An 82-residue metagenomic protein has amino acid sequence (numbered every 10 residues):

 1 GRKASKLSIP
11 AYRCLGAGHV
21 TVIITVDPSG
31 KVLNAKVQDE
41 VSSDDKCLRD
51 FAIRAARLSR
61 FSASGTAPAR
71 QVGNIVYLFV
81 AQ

Functional and structural regions predicted by a protein language model:
G1-K3, P68-A69, A81-Q82: Intrinsically disordered terminal and processing segments
G1-K6, N34-V37: A structural signal for short, hydrophobic beta-strand segments that form beta-sheets in beta-rich/all-beta domains
S5, G18, G73: Short beta-strand or tight-loop elements that sit immediately N-terminal to catalytic metal-binding acidic residues
K6-R13: Short, basic/aromatic recognition patches
L15-T21, D27-R70: A short, well-structured alpha-helical segment
I75-A81: Short, low-complexity, Pro/Ser/Thr/Gly-rich segments in the mature regions of secreted, periplasmic
